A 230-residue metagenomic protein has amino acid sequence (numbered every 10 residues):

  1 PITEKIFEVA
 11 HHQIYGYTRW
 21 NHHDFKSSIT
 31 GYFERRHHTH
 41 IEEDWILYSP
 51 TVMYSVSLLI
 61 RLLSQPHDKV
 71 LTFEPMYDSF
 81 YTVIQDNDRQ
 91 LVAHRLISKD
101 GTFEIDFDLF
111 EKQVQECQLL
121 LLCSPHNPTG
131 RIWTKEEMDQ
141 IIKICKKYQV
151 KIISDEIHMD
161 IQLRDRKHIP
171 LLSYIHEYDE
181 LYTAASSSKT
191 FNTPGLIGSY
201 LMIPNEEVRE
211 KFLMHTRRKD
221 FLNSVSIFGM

Functional and structural regions predicted by a protein language model:
P1-T51, L58: N-terminal small-domain helix-loop-helix segment of the aminotransferase-like
I41-I46, P66-K69, Y178-L181, E210: Short acidic capping loops at alpha-helix termini that bridge into adjacent secondary structure
L62-I84: Conserved PLP-anchoring active-site segment centered on the Schiff-base-forming lysine
N87, K147-Y148, Y178: Helix C-cap/helix->beta junction micro-motif
S98-L163: Active-site phosphate-binding strand-loop segment of PLP-dependent enzymes
E180-M230: PLP-dependent aminotransferase class I/II
